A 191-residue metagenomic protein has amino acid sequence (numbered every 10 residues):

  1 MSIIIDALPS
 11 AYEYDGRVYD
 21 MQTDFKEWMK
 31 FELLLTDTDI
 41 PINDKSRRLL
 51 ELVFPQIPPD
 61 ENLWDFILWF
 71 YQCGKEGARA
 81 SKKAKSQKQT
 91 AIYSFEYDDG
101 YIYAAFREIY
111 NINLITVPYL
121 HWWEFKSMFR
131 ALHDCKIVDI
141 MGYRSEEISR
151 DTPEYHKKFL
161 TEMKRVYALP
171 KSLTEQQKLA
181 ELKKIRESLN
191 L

Functional and structural regions predicted by a protein language model:
M1-V18, K26, T36, R47-L191: Charged interaction scaffolds used for protein-protein
F25-I42: Short, surface-exposed, low-complexity cationic segments
